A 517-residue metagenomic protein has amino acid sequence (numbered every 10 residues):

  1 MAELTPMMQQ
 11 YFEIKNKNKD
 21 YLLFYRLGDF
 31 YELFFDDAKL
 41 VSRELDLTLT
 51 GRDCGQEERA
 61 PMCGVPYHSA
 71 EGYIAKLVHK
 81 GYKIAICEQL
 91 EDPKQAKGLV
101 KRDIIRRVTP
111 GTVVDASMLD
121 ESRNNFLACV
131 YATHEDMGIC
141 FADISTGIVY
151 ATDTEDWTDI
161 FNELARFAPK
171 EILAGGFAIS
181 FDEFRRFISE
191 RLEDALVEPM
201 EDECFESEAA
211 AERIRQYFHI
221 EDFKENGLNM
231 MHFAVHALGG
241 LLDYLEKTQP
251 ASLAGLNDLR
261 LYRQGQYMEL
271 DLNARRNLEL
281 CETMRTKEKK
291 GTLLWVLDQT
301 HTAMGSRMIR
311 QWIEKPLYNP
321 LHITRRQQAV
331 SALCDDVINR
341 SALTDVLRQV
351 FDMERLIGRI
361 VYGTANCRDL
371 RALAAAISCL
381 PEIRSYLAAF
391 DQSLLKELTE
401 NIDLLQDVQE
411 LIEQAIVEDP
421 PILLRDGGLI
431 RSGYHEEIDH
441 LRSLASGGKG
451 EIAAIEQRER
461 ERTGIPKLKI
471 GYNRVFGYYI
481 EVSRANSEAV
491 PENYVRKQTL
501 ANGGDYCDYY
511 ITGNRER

Functional and structural regions predicted by a protein language model:
M1-A332, R348-V361, A365-Q457: Charged catalytic and DNA/RNA-contacting regions of genome-maintenance and nucleic-acid-processing enzymes
P61, N493-L500: Divalent-cation-assisted or electrostatically stabilized phosphate/pyrophosphate-binding catalytic cores
C334-V337: Amphipathic alpha-helical "coupling" segments that flank catalytic cores
L347, R462, A501-G503: A short beta-turn/loop motif at secondary-structure boundaries
R384, V408, A415-I416, Y478-N493: Cytosolic, long alpha-helical scaffolding segments
G450-I470: Flexible, glycine/threonine-enriched loop-and-boundary segments that flank and lead into catalytic domains of large
E492, A501-R517: Short terminal or interdomain "cap/linker" segment that borders an active site or interface and mediates
